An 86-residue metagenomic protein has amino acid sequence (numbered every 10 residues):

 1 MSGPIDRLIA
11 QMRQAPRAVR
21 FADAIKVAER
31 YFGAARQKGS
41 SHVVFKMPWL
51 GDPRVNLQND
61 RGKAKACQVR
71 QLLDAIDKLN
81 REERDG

Functional and structural regions predicted by a protein language model:
S2-Q37, M47-G86: Basic nucleic-acid-binding interfaces
H42-K46: Minor-groove-contacting beta-hairpin "wing" of winged helix-turn-helix DNA-binding domains
